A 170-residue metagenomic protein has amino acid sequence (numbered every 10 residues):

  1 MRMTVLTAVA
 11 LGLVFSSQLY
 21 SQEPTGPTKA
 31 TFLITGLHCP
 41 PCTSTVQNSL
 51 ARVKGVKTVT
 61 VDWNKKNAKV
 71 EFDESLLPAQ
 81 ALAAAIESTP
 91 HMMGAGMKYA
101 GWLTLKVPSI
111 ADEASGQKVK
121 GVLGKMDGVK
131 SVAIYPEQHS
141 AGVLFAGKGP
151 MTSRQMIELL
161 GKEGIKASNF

Functional and structural regions predicted by a protein language model:
R2-L6, L11, S17-F170: Flexible metal-binding regulatory segments at protein termini and peripheral loops
